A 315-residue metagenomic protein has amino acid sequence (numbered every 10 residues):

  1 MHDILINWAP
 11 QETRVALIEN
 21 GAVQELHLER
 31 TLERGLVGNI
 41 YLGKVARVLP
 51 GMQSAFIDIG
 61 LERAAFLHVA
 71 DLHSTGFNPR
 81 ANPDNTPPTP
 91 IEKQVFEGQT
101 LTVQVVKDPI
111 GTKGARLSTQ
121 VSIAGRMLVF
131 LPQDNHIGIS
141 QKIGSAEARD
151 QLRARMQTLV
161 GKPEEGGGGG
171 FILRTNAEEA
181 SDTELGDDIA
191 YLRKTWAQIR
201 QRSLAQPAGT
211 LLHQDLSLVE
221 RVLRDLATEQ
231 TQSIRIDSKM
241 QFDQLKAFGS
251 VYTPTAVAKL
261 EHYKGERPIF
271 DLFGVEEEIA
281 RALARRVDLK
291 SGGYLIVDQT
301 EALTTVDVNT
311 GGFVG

Functional and structural regions predicted by a protein language model:
M1-G315: DE-rich acidic low-complexity regions and acidic surface loops
